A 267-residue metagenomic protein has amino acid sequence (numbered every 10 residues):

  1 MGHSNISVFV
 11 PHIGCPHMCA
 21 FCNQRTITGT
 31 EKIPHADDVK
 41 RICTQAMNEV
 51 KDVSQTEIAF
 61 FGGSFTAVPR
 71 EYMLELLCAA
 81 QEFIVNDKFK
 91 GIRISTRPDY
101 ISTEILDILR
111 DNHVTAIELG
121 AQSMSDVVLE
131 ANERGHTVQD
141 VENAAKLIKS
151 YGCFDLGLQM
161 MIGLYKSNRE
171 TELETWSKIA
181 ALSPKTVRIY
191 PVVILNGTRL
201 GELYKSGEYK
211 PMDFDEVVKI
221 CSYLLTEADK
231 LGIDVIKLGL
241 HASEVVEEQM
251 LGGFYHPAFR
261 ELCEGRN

Functional and structural regions predicted by a protein language model:
M1-D38: Canonical Radical SAM [4Fe-4S] cluster-binding loop centered on the CxxxCxxC motif and its immediate flanking residues
M1-S4, R199, S206-N267: Auxiliary Fe-S-binding modules of radical SAM enzymes
V8, A80, I94, V235-L238: Generic structural hydrophobic/aromatic packing signal, biased to beta-strands
P11-G14, Y190-L195, H241: Short glycine-enriched loops at secondary-structure junctions
I27-R41, M47-E49, G62-V192, N196-D215: Conserved non-cysteine loop/helix-boundary elements of the Radical SAM core domain that shape
K51-S54: Glycine-rich phosphate/diphosphate-binding loops that line cofactor/substrate pockets in enzymes
